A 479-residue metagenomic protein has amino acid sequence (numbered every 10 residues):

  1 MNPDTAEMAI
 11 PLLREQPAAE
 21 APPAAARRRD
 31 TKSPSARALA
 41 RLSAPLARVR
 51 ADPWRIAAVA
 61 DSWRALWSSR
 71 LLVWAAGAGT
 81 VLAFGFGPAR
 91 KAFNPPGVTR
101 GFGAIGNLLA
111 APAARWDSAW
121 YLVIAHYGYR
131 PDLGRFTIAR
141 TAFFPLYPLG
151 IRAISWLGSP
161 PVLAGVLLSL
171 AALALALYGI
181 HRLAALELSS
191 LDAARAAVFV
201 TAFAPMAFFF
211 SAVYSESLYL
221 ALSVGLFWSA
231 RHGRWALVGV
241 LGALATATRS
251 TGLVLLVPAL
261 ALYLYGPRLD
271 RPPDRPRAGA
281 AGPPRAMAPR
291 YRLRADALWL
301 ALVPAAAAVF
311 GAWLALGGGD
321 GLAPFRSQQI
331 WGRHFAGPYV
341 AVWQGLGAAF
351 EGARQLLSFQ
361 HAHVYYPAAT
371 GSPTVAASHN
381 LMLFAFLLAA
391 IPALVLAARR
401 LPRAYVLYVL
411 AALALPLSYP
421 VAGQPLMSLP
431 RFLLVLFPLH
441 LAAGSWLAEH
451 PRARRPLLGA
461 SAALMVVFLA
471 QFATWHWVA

Functional and structural regions predicted by a protein language model:
L72-R90, A113, L256-A389, A404-V409: Membrane-lumen/periplasm interface segments of specific transmembrane helices in polyprenyl phosphate-linked
P112-R130, F136-S159, V342-G347: Short hydrophobic/aromatic helix or loop-helix immediately within or flanking a transmembrane segment in polytopic
T137-P145, L149, L157-L175, T374-F384: Loop-to-helix entry region of an early transmembrane alpha helix in multi-pass inner-membrane enzymes
R152-A153, L167-E187, A389-V395: Transmembrane-helix motifs of polytopic, lipid-linked glycan transferases
P160-A164, I180-F203, L220-A221, L237 (+1 more regions): Transmembrane-helix signature of polytopic, membrane-embedded enzymes that assemble or transfer cell-envelope glycans
G179-R182, V200-F203, L218-L237, L256-A259 (+1 more regions): Specific aromatic-rich, kink-prone transmembrane helix
S211-L218, L429: Short acidic/glycine- and proline-prone juxtamembrane loop motifs at membrane-interface regions of multi-pass membrane
A301-P304, E449-W477: Signature aromatic-anchored transmembrane alpha helix within multi-pass, membrane-resident enzymes that catalyze glycan
